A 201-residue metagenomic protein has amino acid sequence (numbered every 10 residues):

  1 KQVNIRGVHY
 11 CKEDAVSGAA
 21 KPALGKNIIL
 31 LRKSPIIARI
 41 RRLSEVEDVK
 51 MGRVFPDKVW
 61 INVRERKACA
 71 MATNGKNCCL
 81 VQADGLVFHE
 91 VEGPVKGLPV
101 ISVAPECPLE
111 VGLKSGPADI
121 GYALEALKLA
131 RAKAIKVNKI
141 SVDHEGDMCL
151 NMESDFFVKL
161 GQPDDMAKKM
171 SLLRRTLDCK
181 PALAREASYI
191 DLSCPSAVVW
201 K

Functional and structural regions predicted by a protein language model:
K1-H9: Juxtamembrane extracytosolic/periplasmic "stalk" immediately C-terminal to the first targeting helix
K1-Q2, D14-N27, S34-A38, R42 (+1 more regions): Charged, solvent-exposed interaction patches on well-folded alpha/beta domains that mediate macromolecular contacts
